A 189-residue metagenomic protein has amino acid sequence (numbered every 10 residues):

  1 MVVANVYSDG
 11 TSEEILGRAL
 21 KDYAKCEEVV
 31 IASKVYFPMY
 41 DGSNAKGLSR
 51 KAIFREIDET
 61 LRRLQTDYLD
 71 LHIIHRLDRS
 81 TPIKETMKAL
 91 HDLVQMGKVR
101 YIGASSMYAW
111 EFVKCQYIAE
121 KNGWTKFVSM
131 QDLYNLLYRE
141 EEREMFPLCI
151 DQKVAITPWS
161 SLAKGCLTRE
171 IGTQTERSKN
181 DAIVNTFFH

Functional and structural regions predicted by a protein language model:
M1, L69, I102: Glycine-centered flexible beta-alpha turn that most often forms the glycine-rich phosphate-binding loop
V2-V30, D67, Q95: N-terminal binding-site loop/beta-alpha segment at the start of enzyme catalytic domains that lines or forms
N5-Y7, V35-F37, H75-D78, S106-Y108 (+2 more regions): Active-site-proximal loop/turn and secondary-structure-junction residues that shape catalytic pockets, frequently
E27-Y40, M130-D132: A short, structured active-site edge motif that brings together acidic residues
M39-F54, H75-T81: Active-site mouth loops of central-metabolism enzymes
K46-Q65, F112-Y117: Short, acidic/polar
L61-P82: Active-site groove signature of glycoside hydrolases
I83-H189: Beta/alpha (TIM)-barrel catalytic core signal, keyed to glycine-rich beta->alpha loops juxtaposed to Asp/Glu that bind
